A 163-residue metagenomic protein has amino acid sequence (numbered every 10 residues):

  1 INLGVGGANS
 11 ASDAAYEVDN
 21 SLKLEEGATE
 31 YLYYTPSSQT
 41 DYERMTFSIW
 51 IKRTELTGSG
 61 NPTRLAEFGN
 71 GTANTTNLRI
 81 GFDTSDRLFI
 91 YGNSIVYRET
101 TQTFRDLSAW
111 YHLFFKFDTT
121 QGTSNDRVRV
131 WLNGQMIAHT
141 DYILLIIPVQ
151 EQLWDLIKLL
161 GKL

Functional and structural regions predicted by a protein language model:
I1-L163: Extracellular glycan-associated modules
